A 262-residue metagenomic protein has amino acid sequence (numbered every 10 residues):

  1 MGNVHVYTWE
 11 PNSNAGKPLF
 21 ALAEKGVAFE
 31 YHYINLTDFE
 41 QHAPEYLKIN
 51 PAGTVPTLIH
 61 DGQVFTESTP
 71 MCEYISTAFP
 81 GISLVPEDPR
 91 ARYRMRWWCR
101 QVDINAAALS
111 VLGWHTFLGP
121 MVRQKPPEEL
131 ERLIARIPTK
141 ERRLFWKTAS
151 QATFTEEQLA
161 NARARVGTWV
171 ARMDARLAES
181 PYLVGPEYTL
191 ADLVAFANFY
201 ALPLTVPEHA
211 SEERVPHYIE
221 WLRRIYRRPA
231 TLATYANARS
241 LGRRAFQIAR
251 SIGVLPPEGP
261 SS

Functional and structural regions predicted by a protein language model:
M1-T139, I252-G253, S261-S262: GST-like domain detector, emphasizing the conserved glutathione-binding G-site in the N-terminal thioredoxin-like
W9, N35, L190-D192, A238-R239: Short, solvent-exposed turn/loop segments enriched in Gly/Ser/Thr/Pro and often Arg
F39-E40, S76, A195, G242-R244: Short secondary-structure boundary/hinge segments and terminal tails
S76, N198-F199, Y235: Active-site-flanking alpha-helical
S76-P80, A178, Y226-R227: Residues at helix-coil transition
A106-R223: GST-like fold's C-terminal all-alpha helical module
E212-S262: Long, positively charged, glycine-interspersed low-complexity recognition regions
